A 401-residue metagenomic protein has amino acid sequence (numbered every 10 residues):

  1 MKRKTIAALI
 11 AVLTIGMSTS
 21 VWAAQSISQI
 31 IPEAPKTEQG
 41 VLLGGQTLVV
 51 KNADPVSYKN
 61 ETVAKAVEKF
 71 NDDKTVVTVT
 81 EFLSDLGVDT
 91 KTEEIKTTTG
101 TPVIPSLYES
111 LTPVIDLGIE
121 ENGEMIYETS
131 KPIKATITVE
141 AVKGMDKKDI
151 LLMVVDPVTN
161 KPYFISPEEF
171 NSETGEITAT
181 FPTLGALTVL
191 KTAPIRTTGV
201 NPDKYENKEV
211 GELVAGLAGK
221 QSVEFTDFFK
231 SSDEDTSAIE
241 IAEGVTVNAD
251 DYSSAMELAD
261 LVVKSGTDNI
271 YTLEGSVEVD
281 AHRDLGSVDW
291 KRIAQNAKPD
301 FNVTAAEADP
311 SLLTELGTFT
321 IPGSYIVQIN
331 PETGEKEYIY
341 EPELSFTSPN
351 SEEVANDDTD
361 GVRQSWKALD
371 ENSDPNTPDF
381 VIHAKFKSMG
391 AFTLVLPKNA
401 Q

Functional and structural regions predicted by a protein language model:
K2-R3, S20-P113, E124-D149, V158 (+4 more regions): Feature for mature exported/ectodomain regions
R3-L9: Sec-dependent signal peptide recognition, specifically the positively charged N-region followed immediately by
I10-G16: Bacterial N-terminal signal peptides
L151-M153: Beta-strand signatures of extracellular beta-sandwich domains
F164-S172, E341-S345, G361-S373: Solvent-exposed serine/threonine-rich low-complexity stretches and specific carbohydrate-binding patches
G175-A179, F380-I382: Short strand-edge motifs at loop-to-beta-strand transitions and within beta-strands of extracellular beta-rich domains
G361-L396, A400-Q401: Hydrophilic extracytoplasmic domains
